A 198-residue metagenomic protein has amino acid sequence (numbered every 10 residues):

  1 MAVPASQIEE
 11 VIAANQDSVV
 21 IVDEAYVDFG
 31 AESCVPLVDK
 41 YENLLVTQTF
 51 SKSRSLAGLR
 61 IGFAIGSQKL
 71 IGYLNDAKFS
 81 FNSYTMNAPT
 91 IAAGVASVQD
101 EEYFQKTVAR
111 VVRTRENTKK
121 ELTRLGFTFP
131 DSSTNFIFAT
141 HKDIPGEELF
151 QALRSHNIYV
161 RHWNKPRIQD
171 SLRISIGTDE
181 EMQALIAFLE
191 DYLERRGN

Functional and structural regions predicted by a protein language model:
M1-V20, E24-L56: Active-site pre-lysine segment of PLP-dependent enzymes
V19, T128, Y159: Residue-level detector of anion-binding/catalytic polar loops
N43-T123, F127-P130: PLP-dependent aminotransferase class I/II
G58, S133, R167-D170: Short acidic/glycine-enriched loop/turn segments that link adjacent beta-strands
G66, A139-D143, I176-T178: Short beta-strand-to-loop capping motifs
V111-V112, E121-H156, L172: Conserved PLP-binding catalytic core of the aspartate aminotransferase-like
A152-H156, R161, K165-N198: PLP-dependent enzyme catalytic core of the Aspartate aminotransferase-like
